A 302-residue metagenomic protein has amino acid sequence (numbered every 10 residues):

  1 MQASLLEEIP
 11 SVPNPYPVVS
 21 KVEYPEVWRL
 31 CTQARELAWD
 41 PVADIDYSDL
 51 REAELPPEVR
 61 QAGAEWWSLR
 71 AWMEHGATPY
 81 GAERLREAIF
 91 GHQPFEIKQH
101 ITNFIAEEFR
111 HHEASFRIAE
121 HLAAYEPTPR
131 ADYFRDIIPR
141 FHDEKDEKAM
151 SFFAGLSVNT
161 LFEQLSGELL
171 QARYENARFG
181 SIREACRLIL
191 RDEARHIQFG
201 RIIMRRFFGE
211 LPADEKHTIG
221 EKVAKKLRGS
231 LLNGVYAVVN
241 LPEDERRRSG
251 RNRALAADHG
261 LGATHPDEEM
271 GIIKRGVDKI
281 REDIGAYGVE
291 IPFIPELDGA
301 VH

Functional and structural regions predicted by a protein language model:
M1-Q99, E120-R140, K145-F153, E210-H302: Terminal targeting/low-complexity segments that flank the catalytic cores of oxidoreductases
R70-T78, F104-A119, L156-G167, I189-G200 (+1 more regions): Alpha-helical transition-metal enzyme core signature, strongest for iron centers
E83-E87, A114, I118-H121, R173-N176 (+1 more regions): Amphipathic, soluble alpha-helical interaction motifs
K98, T102, R187: Conserved HATPase_c
F141-R173, A177-G180, L190, A194: Loop-centered beta-sheet repeat module
L169-G234: Aromatic-anchored, glycine/proline-accented short structural segments that stabilize local strand-turns or short
